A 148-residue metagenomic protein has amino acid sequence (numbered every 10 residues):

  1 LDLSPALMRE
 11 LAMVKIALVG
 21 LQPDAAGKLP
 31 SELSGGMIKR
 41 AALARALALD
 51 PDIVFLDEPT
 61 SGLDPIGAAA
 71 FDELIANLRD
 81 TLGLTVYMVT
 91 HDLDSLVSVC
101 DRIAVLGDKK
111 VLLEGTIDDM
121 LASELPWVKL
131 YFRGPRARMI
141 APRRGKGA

Functional and structural regions predicted by a protein language model:
L7-D24: Conserved ABC ATPase "signature" region
L29-L33, M37: Conserved ABC ATPase signature
A48-D52: A short, proline-enriched helix->beta-strand linker immediately N-terminal to the Walker B motif in ABC-type P-loop
V54-D57: Catalytic Walker B motif of ABC-type/P-loop ATPase nucleotide-binding domains
T90-H91: H-loop/switch region of ABC-family ATPase nucleotide-binding domains
L96-S98: A short, surface-exposed alpha-helical micro-motif characterized by mixed small hydrophobic and charged/polar residues
